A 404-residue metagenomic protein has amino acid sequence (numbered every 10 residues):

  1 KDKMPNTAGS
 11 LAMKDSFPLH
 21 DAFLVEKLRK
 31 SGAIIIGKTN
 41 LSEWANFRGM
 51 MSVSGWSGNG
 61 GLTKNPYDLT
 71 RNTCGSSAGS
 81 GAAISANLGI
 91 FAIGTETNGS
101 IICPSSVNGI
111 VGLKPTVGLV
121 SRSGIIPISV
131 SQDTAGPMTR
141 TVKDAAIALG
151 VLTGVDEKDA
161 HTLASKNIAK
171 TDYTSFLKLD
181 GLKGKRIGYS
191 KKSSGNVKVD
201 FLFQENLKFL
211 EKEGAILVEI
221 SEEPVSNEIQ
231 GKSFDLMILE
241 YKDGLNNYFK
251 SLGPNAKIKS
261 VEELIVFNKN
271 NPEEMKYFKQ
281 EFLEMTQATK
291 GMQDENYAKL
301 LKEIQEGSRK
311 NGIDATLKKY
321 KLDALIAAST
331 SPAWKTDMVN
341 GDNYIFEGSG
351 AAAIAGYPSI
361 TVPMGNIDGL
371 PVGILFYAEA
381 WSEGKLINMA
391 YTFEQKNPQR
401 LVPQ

Functional and structural regions predicted by a protein language model:
K1, P5, Q132-T134, H161-N255: Gly/Ser-rich, acidic/histidine-flanked active-site/gating loops
K1-D2, P18, I34-I35, L41-W44 (+7 more regions): Solvent-exposed loop/turn segments at secondary-structure junctions within structured extracellular/periplasmic domains
K1-F17, S42-N46, T162-T174, K178 (+3 more regions): Short, well-ordered alpha-helical
K1-L11, F176-S190, I238-R309, T361-P371: Short helix-loop capping/hinge segments that flank enzyme active sites or metal/cofactor-binding pockets
K1-N98, T116, R140, G184 (+2 more regions): Gly/Ser-rich catalytic/binding loops embedded in alpha/beta enzyme cores
A22, E26, K30, N65 (+10 more regions): Solvent-exposed, polar/charged alpha-helical surfaces in well-ordered, non-transmembrane soluble domains, broadly
K30, I34, G89, E284-Q404: Glycine-rich, small-residue loops and helix-cap segments that act as flexible hinges at active-site edges
K30, I34, S85-K191, Q204-F209 (+2 more regions): Structural helix-boundary/capping segments
